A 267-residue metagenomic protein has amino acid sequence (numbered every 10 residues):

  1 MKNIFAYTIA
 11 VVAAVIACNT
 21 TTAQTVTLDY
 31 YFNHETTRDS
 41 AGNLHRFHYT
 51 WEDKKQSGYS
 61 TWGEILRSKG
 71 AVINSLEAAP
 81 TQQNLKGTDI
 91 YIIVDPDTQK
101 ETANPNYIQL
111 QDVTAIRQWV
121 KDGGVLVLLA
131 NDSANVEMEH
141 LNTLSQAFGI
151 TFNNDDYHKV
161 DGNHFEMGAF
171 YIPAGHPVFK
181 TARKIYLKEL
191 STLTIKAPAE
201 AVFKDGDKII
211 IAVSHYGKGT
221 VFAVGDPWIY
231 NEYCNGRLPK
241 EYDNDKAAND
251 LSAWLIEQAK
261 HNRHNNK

Functional and structural regions predicted by a protein language model:
M1-Q24: Bacterial Sec-dependent N-terminal signal peptides
T22-K267: Short, surface-exposed patches at the edges or C-terminal ends of soluble domains, predominantly
